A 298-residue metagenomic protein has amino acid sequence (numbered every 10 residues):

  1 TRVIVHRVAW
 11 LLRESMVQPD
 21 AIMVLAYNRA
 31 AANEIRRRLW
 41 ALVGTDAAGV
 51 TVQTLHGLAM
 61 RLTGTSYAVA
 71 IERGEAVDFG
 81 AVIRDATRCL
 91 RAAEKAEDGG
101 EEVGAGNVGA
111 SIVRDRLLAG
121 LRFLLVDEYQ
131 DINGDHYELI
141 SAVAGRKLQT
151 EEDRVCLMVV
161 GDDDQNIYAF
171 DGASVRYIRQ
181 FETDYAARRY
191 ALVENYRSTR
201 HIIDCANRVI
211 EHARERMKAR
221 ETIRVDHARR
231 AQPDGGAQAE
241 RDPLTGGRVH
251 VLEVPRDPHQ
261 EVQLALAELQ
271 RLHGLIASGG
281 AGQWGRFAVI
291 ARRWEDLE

Functional and structural regions predicted by a protein language model:
T1, M23, A31, T51 (+3 more regions): Conserved helicase NTPase motor core
T1-A68, D115, C205, V289: P-loop NTPase Walker
T1-L12, A187, N195-E298: Helicase P-loop NTPase motor core
T1-S15, D20, G99-E102, A110 (+3 more regions): Helicase P-loop NTPase motor core of nucleic-acid translocases
R7, E34-L39, L58-L62, D85 (+5 more regions): Alpha-helical scaffold elements adjacent to nucleotide-binding pockets in ATP/GTP-utilizing enzyme cores
R13, W40, G44, M60-A68 (+6 more regions): Non-catalytic alpha-helical coupling and interface elements of nucleotide-dependent molecular machines and regulators
V17-A21, A48-G49, D153-V155, D162-D164 (+3 more regions): Short glycine-/polar-rich loops that comprise or flank the Walker A/P-loop and associated switch/sensor motifs
